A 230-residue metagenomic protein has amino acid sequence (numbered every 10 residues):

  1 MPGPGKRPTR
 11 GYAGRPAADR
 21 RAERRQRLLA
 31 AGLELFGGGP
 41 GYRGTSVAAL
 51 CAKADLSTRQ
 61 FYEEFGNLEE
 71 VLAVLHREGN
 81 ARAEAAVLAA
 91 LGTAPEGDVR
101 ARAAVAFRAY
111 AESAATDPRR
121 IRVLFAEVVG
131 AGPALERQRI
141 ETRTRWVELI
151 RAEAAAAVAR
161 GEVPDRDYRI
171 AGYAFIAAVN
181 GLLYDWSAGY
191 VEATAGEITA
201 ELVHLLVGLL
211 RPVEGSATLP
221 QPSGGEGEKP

Functional and structural regions predicted by a protein language model:
M1-G11, E112, T116, E148 (+2 more regions): C-terminal peripheral helix-coil segments that are non-catalytic and often amphipathic
R20-G32, L50, L75-A83, V87 (+1 more regions): Generic hydrophobic, amphipathic alpha-helix propensity
R27, L35-E70, V74: Helix-turn-helix
F65, E70-G79, A86, L124 (+1 more regions): Alpha-helical DNA-contacting segments of helix-turn-helix folds
V74, L88-T116, F175, T199: Hydrophobic alpha-helical connector segments
A81, A85, P133-A159, R169-Y173 (+2 more regions): Amphipathic alpha-helical packing segments from all-alpha helical-bundle domains
A90-A94, L124-V128, W186-Y190: Secondary-structure edge/capping motif, primarily at the C-terminal ends of alpha-helices and the immediately following
E112, T116-E148, V163-D165: Short secondary-structure transition hinges
